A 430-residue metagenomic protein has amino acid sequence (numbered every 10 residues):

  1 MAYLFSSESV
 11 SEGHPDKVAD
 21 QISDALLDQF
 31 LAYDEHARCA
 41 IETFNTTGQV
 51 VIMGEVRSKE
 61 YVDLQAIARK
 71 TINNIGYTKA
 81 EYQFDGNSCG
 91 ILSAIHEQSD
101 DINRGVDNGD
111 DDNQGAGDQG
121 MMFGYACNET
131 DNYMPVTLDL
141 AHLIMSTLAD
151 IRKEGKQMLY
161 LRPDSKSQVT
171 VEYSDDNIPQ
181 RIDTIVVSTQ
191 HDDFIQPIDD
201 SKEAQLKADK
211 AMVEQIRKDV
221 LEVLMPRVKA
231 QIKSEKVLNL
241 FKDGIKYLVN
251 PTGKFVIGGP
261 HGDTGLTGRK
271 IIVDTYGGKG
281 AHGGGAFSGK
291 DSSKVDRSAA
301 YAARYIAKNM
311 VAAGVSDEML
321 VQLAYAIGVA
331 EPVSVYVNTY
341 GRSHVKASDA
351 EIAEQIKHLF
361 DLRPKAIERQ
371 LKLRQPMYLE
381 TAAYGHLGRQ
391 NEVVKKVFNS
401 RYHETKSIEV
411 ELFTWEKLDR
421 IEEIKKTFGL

Functional and structural regions predicted by a protein language model:
M1-A40, N45, G155, I421: N-terminal, positively charged regions that mediate nucleic acid binding
S6, A66, N73-Y77, E81-I257 (+3 more regions): Glycine-rich, mobile lid/loop segments that gate access to catalytic sites or pores
E8-V10, H14-A19, G115-T130, V256-A281 (+2 more regions): Conserved phosphate/anionic-ligand binding catalytic regions in large, soluble enzymes, centered on
E12-L31, E129-A149, K290-G314: Alpha-helical support elements that line or immediately flank enzyme active sites and cofactor-binding pockets
A40-S58, I327-E331: Short, charge-patterned binding micro-sites
T46, S316-E318, Y325-L430: Internal helix-turn-beta structural module
V50, E154-Q180, A313-E351: A structural-propensity feature for long, helix-poor, extended segments
I271, Y276-Q322, E331-N338, R342: C-terminal catalytic subdomain
